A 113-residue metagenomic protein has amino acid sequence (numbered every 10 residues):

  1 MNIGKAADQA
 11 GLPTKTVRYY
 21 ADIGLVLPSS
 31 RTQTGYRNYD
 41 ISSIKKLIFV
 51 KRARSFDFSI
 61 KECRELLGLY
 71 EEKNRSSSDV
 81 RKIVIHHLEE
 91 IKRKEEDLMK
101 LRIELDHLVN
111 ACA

Functional and structural regions predicted by a protein language model:
N2-D8, L27-S30, I41-A113: Arg/Lys-rich, alpha-helical DNA-contact motif
I3-A6, P13-T16, Q33: Short glycine/proline-centered loop/turn elements that form peptide/ligand docking sites
G24: Glycine-centered, phosphate/nucleic-acid-interacting loop/turn motifs that mediate DNA/RNA or nucleotide
T34-D40: Minor-groove-contacting beta-hairpin "wing" of winged helix-turn-helix DNA-binding domains
